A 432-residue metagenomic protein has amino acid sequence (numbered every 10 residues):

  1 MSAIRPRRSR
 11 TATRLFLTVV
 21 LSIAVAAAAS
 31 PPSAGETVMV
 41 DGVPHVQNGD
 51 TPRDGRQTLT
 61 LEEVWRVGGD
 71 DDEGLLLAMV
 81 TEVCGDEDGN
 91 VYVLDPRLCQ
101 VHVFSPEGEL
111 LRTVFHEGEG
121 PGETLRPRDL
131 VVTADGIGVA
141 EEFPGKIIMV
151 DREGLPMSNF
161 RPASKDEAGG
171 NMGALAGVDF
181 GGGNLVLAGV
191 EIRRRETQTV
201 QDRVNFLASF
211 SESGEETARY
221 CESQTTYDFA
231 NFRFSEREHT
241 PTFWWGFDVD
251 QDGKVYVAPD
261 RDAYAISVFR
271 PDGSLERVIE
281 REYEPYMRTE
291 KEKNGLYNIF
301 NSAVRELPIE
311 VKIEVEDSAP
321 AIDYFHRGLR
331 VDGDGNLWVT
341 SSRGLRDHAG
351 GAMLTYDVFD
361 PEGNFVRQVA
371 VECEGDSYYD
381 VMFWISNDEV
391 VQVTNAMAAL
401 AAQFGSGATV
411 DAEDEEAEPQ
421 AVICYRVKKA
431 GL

Functional and structural regions predicted by a protein language model:
M1-A12: N-terminal secretory signal peptides that target proteins for export/translocation
S2, A27-A28: Generic N-terminal simple sequence motifs
S9, A26-A27: Compositionally biased low-complexity segments, especially N-terminal hydrophobic helices that form the hydrophobic
A12-R14, M79: Generic hydrophobic-segment detector
R14-A26: Bacterial N-terminal signal peptides
A28-L432: Eukaryotic scaffold repeat domains enriched in small/polar residues
